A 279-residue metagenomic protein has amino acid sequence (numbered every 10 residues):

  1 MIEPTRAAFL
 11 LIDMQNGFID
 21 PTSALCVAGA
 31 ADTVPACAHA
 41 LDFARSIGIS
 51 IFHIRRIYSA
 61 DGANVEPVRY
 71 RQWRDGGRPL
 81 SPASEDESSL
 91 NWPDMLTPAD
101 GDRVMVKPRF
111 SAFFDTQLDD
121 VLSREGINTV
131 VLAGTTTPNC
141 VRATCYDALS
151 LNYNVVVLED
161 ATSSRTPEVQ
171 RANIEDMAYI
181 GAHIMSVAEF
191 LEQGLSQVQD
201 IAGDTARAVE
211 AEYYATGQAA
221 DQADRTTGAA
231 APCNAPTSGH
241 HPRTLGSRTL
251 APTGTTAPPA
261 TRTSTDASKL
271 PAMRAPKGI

Functional and structural regions predicted by a protein language model:
M1-A8, H39-I47, N64, Q72-I279: Active-site-adjacent betaalpha module
T5, S23-A44, G48-I51: A short alpha/beta connector and helix-capping loop motif
A8-F18: Acidic-leg catalytic submotif of subtilisin-like serine proteases
I12, R55, A133: Conserved residues at the C-terminal ends of beta-strands
G17, S59, S164: Active-site loop signature of alpha/beta-hydrolase-fold enzymes
I19-D20, T97: A short local structural element in Rossmann-fold oxidoreductases
D20-S23, A63-V65: Short, glycine/acidic-enriched capping/hinge loops at junctions between secondary-structure elements
I49-R56, D61-G62, L158: Short beta-strand segments at enzyme active-site cores
